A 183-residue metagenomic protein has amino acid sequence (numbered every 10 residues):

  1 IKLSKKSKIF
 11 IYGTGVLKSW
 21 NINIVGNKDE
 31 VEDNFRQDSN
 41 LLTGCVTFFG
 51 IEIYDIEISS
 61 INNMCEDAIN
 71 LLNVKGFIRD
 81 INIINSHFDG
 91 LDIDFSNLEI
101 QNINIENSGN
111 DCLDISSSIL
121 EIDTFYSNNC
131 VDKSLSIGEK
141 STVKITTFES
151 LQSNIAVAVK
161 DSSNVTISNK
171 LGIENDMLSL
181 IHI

Functional and structural regions predicted by a protein language model:
I1-H182: Extracellular beta-rich repeat passengers
